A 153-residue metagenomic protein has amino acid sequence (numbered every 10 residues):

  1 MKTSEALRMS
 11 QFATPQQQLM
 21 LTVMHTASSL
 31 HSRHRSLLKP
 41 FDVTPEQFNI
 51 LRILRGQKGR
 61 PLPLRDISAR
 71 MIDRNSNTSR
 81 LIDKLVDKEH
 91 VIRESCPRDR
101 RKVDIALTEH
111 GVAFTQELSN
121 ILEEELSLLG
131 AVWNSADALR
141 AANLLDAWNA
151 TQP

Functional and structural regions predicted by a protein language model:
M1-F41, K88: N-terminal leader segment of winged-helix/HTH proteins
M1-Q11, S135-P153: C-terminal regulatory/oligomerization modules of transcriptional regulators
E5-A6, D83-L139: Charged, amphipathic alpha-helical coiled-coil/dimerization segments
T22, N49-I53, A113: Pre-recognition alpha-helix immediately N-terminal to the DNA-recognition helix within helix-turn-helix or winged-helix
M24, R52-G59, S119, D146: Short, locally clustered residues in the helix-turn-helix/winged-helix DNA-binding domain
R33-R74: N-terminal helix-turn-helix DNA-binding core of bacterial DNA-binding proteins
L64, I82-D83: Short, hydrophobic-biased segments on the C-terminal half of alpha helices that form "recognition helices"
